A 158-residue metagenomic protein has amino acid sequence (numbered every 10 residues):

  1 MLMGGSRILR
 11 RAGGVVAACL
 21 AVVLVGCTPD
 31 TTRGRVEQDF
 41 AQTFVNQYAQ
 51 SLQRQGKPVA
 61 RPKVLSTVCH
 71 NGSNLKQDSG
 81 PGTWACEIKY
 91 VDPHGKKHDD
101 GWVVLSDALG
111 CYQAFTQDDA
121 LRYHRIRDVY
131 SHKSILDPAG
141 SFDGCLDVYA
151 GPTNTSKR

Functional and structural regions predicted by a protein language model:
L2-V16: Bacterial N-terminal signal peptides that target proteins for export
V23-G26: C-terminal motif of bacterial Sec signal peptides marking the signal peptidase cleavage site
T28-D30: Bacterial signal peptide processing site
V36-R54, S106: Post-signal peptide N-terminal segment of mature Sec-exported envelope proteins
Q47-S79: Post-signal-peptide N-terminal segment of Sec-exported extracytoplasmic proteins
G80-R158: Extracytosolic low-complexity repeat regions of secreted or lipid-anchored proteins
